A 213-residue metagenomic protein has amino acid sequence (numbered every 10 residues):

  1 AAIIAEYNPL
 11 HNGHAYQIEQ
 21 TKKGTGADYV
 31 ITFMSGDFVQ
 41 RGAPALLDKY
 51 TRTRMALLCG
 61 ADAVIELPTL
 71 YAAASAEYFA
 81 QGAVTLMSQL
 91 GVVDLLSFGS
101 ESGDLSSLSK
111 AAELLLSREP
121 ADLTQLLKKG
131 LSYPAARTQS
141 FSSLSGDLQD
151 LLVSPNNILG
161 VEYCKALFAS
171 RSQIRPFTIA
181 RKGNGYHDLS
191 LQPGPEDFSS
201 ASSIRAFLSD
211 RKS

Functional and structural regions predicted by a protein language model:
A1-R52: N-terminal catalytic cores of NTP/NDP-binding nucleotidyl/phosphoryl-transfer enzymes
A2-I4, F33-M34, I65-L67, F177-I179: Short beta-strands and strand-loop turn motifs
K22, T53-L57, K165-F168, R205: Class I S-adenosyl-L-methionine
K22-K23, L57, V84, S88-Q89: Non-catalytic positions within long, well-ordered alpha-helices that form the structural scaffold/packing of enzyme
G24-D28, A61, V92-V93: Short, high-confidence coil segments that cap the C-terminus of an alpha-helix and link into the following beta-strand
Y29-S35, A61-I65, L144: A short alpha-helix capping/helix-coil boundary motif
T53-T69: A glycine-rich helix N-cap at a beta->alpha junction
E66-K212: Active-site cores that bind ATP or allylic diphosphates and position pyrophosphate for catalysis
